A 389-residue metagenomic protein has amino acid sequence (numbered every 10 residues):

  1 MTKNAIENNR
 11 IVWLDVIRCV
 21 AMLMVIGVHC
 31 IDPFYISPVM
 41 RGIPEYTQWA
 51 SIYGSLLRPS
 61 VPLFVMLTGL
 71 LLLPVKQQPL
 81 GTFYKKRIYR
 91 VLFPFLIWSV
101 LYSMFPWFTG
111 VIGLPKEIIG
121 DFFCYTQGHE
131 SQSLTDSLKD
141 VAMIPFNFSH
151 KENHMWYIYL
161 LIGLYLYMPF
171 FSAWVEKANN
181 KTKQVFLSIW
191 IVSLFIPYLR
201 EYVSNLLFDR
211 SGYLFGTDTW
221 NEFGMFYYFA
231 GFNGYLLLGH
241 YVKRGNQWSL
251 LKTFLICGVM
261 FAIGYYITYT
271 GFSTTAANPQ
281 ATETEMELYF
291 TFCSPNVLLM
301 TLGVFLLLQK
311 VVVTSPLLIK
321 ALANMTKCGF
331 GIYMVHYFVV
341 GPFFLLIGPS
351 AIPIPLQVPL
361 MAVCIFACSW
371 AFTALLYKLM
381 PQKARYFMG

Functional and structural regions predicted by a protein language model:
M1-G389: Alpha-helical transmembrane segments and their immediate juxtamembrane cytosolic regions
